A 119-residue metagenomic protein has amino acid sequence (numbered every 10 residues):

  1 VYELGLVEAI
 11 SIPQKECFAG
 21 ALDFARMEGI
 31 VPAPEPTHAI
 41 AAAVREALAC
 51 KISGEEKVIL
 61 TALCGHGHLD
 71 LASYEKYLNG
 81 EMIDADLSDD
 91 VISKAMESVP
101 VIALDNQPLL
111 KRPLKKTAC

Functional and structural regions predicted by a protein language model:
V1-I30, K76-C119: Active-site/ligand-binding loops adjacent to catalytic centers
I12-Q14, P34-P36, A62-C64: Fold-independent oxyanion-binding glycine-rich loops and adjacent beta-strand/coil segments at enzyme active sites
A42-L104: Catalytic phosphate/nucleotide-handling subdomain of diverse soluble enzymes
